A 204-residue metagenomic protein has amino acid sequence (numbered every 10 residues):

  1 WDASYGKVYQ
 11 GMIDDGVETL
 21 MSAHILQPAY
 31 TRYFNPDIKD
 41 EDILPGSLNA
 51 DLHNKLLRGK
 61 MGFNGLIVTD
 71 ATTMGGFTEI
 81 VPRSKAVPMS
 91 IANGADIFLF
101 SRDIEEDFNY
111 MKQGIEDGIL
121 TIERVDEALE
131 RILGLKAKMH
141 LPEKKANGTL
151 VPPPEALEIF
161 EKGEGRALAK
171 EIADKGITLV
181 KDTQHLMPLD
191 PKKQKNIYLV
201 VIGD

Functional and structural regions predicted by a protein language model:
W1-R124, R131: Second-shell residues forming the walls of enzyme active-site clefts
N49-A50, G59, E79-D204: Preference for extracellular/luminal or secreted protein segments
